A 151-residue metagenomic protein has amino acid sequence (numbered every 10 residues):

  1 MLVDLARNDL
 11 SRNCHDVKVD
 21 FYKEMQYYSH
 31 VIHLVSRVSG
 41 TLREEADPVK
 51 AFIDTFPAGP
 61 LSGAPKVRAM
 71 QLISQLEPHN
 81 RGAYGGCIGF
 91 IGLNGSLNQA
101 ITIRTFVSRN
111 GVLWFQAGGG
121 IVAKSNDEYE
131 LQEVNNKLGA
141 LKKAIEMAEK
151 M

Functional and structural regions predicted by a protein language model:
M1-R12, E24-Y28: Short acidic, Gly/Ser-rich segments with clustered Asp/Glu that frequently serve as metal-coordination loops in enzyme
R12-H15, N126-E128: Short acidic, glycine/serine/threonine-rich loops at helix termini
D16-F21: Basic, amphipathic juxtamembrane/active-site segments that coordinate anionic phosphate or diphosphate groups
Y22-K23, I91: Compositionally biased, intrinsically disordered low-complexity regions enriched in proline and serine
H30-M151: Conserved hydrophobic core element of enzyme catalytic domains
